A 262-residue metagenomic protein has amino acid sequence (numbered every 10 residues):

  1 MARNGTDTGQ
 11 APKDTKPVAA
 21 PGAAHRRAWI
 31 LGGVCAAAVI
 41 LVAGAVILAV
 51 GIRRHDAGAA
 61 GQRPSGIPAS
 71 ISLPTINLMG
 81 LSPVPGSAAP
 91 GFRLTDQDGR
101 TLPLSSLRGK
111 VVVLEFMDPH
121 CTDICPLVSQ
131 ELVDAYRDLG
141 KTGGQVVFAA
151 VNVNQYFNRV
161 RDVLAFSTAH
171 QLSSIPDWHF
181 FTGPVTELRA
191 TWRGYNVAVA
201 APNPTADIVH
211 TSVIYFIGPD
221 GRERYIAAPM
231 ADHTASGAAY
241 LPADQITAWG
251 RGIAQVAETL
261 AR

Functional and structural regions predicted by a protein language model:
M1-G91, V256-R262: N-terminal targeting signals for export/organelle localization
S87-A89, K110-V111, V209-T211: Short, small/polar residue-rich loop motifs at catalytic or cofactor-binding pockets
R93-L94, F216: Hydrophobic beta-strand positions
L102-L132, F148-A149: Short active-site neighborhood of thiol/selenol oxidoreductases, capturing the structured segment around
L127-T191: Structural microenvironment flanking redox-active thiols in thiol-disulfide oxidoreductases
R137-K141, T168-L172, R193-V197, P219-R222 (+2 more regions): Sec-exported extracytoplasmic/periplasmic mature domains
D177-W178, R189, R193-N203, V209-Y215: Structural micro-motif
P202-R262: Thiol-/selenol-based redox modules, centered on thioredoxin-like and closely related oxidoreductase domains
